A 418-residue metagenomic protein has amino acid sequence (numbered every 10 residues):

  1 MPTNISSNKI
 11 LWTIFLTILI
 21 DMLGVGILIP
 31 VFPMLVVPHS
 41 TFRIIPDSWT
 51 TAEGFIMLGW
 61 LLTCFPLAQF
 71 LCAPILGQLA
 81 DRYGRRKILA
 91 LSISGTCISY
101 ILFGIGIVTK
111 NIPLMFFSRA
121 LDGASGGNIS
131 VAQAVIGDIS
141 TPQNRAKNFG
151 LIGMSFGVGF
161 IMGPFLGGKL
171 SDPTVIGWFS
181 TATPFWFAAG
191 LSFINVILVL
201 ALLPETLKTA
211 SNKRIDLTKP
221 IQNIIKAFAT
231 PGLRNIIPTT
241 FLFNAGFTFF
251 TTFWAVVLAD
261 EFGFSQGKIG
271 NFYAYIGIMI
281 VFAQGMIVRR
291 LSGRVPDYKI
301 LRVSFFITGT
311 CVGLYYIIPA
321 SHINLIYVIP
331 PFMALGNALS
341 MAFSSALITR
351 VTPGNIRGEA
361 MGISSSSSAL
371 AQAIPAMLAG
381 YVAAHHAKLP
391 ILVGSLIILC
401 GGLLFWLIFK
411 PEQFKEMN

Functional and structural regions predicted by a protein language model:
P2-S6, P204-P238, E261: Juxtamembrane intracellular "pre-TM" segments in multi-pass secondary transporters
L19, S99, I112-G127, N324-L339: Hydrophobic core of transmembrane alpha-helices in multi-pass small-molecule transporters, especially MFS/SLC-type
V31-F55, T252-I269: Short amphipathic helix-loop junctions that connect adjacent transmembrane helices in Major Facilitator Superfamily/SLC
C72-G84, A283-D297, A383: Helix-to-loop junctions at the C-terminal end of transmembrane segments in multipass secondary transporters
S94-T109, F306-A320: C-terminal ends and interior cores of transmembrane alpha-helices in multi-pass membrane transporters/permeases
F116-F156: Cytoplasmic helix-loop-helix junction between adjacent transmembrane helices in 12-TM secondary transporters
Y298-S344: C-terminal transmembrane helical hairpin of 12-TM major facilitator-type secondary transporters
N355-A384: A late C-terminal transmembrane helix in Major Facilitator Superfamily
